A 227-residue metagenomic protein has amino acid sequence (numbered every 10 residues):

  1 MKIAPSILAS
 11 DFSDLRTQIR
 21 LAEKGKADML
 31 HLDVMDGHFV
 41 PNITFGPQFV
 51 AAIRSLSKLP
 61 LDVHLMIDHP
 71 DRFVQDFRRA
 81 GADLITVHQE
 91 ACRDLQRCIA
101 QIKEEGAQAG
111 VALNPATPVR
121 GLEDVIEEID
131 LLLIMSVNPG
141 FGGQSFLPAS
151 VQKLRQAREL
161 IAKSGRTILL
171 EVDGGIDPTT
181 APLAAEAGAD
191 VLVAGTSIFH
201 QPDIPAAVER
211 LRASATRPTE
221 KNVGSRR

Functional and structural regions predicted by a protein language model:
M1-T86, E90-R97, Q101-E104, Q108-A109 (+10 more regions): Conserved N-terminal beta1-alpha1 strand-loop-helix module at the mouth
A82, G188-D190: Conserved acetyl-CoA-binding loop of GNAT-fold acetyltransferases
A112-A116: Short gly/ser/thr-rich secondary-structure transition/capping motifs
V137-P139: Short glycine-rich anion-binding loops that position phosphate/pyrophosphate groups of nucleotides and phosphorylated
V172-G175, V193-T196: Glycine-rich beta-strand-to-loop/alpha-helix junction loops that act as flexible
G175-A187: Acidic, divalent-metal-coordinating active-site segment for phosphoryl/phosphodiester hydrolysis, typified by short
P182-L183, L192, F199-H200: Catalytic cores of soluble, metal-dependent hydrolases
S225-R227: Composition-driven detection of intrinsically disordered, low-complexity segments
